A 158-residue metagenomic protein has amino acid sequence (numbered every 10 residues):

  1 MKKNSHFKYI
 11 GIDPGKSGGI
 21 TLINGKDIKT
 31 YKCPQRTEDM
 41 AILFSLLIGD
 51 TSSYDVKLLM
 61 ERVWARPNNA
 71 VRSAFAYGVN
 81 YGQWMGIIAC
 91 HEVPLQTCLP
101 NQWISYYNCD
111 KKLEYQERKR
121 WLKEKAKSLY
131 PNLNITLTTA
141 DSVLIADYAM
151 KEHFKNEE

Functional and structural regions predicted by a protein language model:
M1-E158: Phosphate- and other anionic-substrate recognition elements at nucleic-acid/protein interfaces
